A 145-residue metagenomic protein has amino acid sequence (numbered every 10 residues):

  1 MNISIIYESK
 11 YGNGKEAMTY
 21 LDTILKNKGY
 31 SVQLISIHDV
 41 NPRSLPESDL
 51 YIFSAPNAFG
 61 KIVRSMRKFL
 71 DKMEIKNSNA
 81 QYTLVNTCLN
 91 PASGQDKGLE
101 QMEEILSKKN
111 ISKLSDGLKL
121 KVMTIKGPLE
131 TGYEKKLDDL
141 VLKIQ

Functional and structural regions predicted by a protein language model:
M1-S4: Extreme N-terminal starter segment of soluble prokaryotic enzymes
I6-E8, V85: Short hydrophobic segments within beta-strands
Y11-N13: A short, glycine/small-residue-rich beta-strand->loop->alpha-helix junction that serves as a flexible
E16, Y20-K28, Q33-I35, E47-Q145: FMN-binding flavodoxin-like domain, especially the glycine-rich phosphate-binding loop
I37-V40: Conserved SAM/SAH-binding loop
